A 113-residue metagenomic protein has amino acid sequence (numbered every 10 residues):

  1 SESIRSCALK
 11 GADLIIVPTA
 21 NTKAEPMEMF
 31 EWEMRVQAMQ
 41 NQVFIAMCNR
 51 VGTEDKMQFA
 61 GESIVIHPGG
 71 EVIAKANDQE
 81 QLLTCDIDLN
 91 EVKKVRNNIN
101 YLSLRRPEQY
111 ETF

Functional and structural regions predicted by a protein language model:
S1-L83: CN hydrolase (nitrilase-like) catalytic-core segments centered on the catalytic cysteine and neighboring Lys/Glu
R5, L9, K93-F113: Cysteine/selenocysteine-centered motifs that mediate thiol-based redox chemistry or coordinate metal-sulfur cofactors
E28, W32, N90-K93, E108: Generic alpha-helical secondary structure signal
Q81-N97: A short, polar/charged loop-to-alpha-helix boundary motif
